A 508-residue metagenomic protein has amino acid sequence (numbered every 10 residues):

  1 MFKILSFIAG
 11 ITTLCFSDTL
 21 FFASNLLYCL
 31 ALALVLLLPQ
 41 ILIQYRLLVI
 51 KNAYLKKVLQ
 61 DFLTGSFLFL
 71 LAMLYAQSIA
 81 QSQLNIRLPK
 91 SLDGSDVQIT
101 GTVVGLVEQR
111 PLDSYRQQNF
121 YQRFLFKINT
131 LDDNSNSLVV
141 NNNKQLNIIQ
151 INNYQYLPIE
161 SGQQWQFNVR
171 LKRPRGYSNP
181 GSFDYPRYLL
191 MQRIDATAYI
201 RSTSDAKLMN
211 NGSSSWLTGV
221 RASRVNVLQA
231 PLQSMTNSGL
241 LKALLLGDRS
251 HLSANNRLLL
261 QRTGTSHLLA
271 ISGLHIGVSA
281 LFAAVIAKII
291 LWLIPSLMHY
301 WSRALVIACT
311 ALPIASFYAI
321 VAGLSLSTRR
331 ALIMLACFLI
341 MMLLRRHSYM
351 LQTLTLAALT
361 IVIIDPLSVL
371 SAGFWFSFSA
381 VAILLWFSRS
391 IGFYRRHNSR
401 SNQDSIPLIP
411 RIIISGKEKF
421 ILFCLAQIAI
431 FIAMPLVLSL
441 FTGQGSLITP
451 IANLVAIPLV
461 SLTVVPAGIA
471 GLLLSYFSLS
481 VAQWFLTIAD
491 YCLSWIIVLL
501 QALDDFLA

Functional and structural regions predicted by a protein language model:
M1-I4, L92, D96, L408-I432 (+2 more regions): Functional transmembrane helices that form membrane-embedded active or gating regions
M1-L88, K207: N-terminal leader/targeting segments
F2, A198, D248, S253-T449: Hydrophobic alpha-helical transmembrane segments in multi-pass membrane proteins
G10, G101, V169, L244 (+6 more regions): Divalent metal-coordination and catalytic microenvironments
L30-Q40, L281, F378-F393, S461-L472: Hydrophobic cores of alpha-helical transmembrane segments in multi-pass inner/ER membrane proteins, independent
L55-V58, F69-H267: Membrane-interface helix/helix-cap signal primarily in integral membrane proteins
A206-S215, R262, I412, S439-V455 (+2 more regions): Membrane-interface amphipathic/re-entrant loop segments adjacent to transmembrane helices in multi-pass membrane
M235, L240, T328, C424-L440 (+3 more regions): Hydrophobic alpha-helical segments of membrane proteins
